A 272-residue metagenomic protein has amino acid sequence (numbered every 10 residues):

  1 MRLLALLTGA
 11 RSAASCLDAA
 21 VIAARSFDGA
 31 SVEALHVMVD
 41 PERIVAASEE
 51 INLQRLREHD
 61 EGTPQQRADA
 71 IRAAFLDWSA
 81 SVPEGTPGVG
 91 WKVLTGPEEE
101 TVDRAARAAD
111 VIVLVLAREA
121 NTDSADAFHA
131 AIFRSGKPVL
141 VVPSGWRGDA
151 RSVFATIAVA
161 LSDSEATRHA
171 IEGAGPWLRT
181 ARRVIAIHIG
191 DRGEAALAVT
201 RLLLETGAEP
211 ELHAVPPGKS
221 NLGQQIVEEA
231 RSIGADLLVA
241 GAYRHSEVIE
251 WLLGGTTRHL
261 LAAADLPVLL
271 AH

Functional and structural regions predicted by a protein language model:
M1-R55, R134, S144, V153-P217 (+1 more regions): Small/aliphatic-rich secondary-structure junction motif
A13, A68, K92-T95, N121 (+2 more regions): A conditional alpha-helix N-cap/helix-loop micro-motif detector
A13, L17, I22, S26 (+2 more regions): Gly/Ser-rich helix-loop-strand patches that form or flank binding pockets for ribonucleotide-derived cofactors
E33-L35, K92, V113, L140 (+4 more regions): Hydrophobic/aromatic beta-strand patches that form the interior of the parallel beta-sheet core in alpha/beta enzyme
V39-E42, D77-I112, T206-L238, A242-W251 (+2 more regions): Structural beta-alpha unit
Q54-A70: A short acidic, glycine-rich active-site loop that binds or catalyzes chemistry on phosphate/adenosine moieties
D69-R72, L76-P83, G175, L197-L204: Class I S-adenosyl-L-methionine
